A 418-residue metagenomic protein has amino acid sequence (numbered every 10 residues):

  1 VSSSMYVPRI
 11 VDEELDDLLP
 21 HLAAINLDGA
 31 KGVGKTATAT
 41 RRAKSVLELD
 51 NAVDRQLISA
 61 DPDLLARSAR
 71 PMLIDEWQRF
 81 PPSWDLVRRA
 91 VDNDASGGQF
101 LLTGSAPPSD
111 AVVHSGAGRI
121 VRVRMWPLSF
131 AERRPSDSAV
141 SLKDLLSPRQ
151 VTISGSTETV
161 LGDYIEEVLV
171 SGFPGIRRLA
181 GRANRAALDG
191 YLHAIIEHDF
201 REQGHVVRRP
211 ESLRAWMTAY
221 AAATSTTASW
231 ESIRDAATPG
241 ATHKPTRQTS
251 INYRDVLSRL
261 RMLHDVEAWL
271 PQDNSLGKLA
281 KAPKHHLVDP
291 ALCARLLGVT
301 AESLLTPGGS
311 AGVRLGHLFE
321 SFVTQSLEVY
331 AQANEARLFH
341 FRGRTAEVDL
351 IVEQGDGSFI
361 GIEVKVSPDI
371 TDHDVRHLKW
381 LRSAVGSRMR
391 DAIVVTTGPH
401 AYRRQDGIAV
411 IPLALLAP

Functional and structural regions predicted by a protein language model:
V1-D16: N-terminal pre-Walker A segment at the start of P-loop NTPase domains
L27: Hydrophobic anchor at the beta1->P-loop junction of P-loop NTPases
K35: Conserved lysine of the Walker
T38-A39: Hydrophobic positions on the alpha1 helix immediately C-terminal to the Walker A/P-loop
L57-L101: Conserved nucleotide-sensing/catalytic segment adjacent to the nucleotide-binding pocket in NTP-handling enzymes
S105, D110-T226: Interdomain motor-coupling "hinge/lid" segment immediately C-terminal to the ATP-binding subdomain of NTP-driven enzymes
G181-S358: Accessory nucleic acid-recognition modules appended to NTPase machines
T397-P418: Domain-level recognition of nuclease-like catalytic cores that cleave nucleotide substrates
